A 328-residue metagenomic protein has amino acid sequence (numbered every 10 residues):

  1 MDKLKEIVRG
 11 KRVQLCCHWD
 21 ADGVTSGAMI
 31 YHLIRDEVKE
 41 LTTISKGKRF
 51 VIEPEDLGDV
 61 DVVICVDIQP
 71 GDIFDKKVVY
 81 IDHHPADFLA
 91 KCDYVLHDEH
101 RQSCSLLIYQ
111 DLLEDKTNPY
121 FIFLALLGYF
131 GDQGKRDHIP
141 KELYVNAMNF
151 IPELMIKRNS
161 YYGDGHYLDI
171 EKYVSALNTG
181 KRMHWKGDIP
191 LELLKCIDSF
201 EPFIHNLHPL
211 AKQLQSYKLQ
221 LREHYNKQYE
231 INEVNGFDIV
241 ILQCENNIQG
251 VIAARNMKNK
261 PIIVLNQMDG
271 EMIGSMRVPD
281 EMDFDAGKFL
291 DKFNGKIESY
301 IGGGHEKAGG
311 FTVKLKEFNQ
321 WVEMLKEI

Functional and structural regions predicted by a protein language model:
M1-L168, L219-I328: Replace "Mg2+/Mn2+-dependent" with "divalent metal-dependent
K157-S216: Long, charge-rich alpha-helical interaction segments
